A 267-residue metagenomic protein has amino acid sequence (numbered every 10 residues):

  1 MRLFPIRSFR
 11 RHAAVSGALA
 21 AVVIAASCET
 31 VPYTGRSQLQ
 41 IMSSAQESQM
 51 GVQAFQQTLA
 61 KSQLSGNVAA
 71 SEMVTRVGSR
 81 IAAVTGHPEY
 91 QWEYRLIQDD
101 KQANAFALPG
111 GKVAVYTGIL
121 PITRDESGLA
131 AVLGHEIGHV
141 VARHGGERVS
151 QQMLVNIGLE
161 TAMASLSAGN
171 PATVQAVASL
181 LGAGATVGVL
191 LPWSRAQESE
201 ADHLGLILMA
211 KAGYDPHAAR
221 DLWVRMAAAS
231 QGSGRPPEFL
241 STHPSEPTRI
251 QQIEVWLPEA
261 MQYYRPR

Functional and structural regions predicted by a protein language model:
L3, H12-S16, V23, C28-R267: A Zn2+-metalloprotease active-site environment signal
